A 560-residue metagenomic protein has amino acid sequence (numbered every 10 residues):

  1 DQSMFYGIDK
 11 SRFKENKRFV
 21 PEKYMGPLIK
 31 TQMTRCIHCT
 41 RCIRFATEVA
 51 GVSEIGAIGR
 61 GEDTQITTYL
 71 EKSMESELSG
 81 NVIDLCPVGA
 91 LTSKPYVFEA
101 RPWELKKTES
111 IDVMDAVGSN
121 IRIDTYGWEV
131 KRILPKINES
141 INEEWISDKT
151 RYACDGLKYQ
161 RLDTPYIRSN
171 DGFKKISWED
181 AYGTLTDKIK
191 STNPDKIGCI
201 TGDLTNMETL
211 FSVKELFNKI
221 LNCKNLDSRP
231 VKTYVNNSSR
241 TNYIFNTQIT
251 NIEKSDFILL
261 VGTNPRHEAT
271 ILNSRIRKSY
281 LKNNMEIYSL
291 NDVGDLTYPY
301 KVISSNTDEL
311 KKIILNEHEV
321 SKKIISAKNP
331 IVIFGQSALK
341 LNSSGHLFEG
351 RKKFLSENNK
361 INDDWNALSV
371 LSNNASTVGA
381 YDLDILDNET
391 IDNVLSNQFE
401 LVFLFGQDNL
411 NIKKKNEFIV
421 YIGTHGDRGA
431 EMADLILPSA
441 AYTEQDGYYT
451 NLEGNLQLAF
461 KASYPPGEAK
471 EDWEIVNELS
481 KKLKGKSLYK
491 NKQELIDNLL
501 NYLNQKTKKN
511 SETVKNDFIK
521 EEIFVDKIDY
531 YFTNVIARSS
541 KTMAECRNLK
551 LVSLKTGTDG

Functional and structural regions predicted by a protein language model:
D1-F19, G345-H346, Y464-K520: N-terminal leader/propeptide and maturation segments of large enzyme subunits in energy/redox metabolism and hydrolases
Q2-L28, I111-T125, T184: Flexible inter-domain linker/hinge segments
N16-K23, S53-I66, T233-V235: Short, conserved phosphate-binding/catalytic loop or strand-edge motifs used in phosphoryl-/nucleotidyl-transfer
Y24-L28, I258, L456-Y464: Flexible glycine/proline-enriched surface loops and loop-helix/loop-strand junctions
Q32-M33, H38-C39, I43-R44, E48-A50 (+7 more regions): Catalytic alpha/large subunits of respiratory electron-transfer oxidoreductases, centered on bis-MGD molybdoenzymes
I55, L91-T92: Short hydrophobic beta-strand motif reused across regulatory alpha/beta modules
I66-E71, T297-P299, A440, E444 (+1 more regions): Short beta-alpha connecting loops at secondary-structure transitions that line or flank enzyme active sites
